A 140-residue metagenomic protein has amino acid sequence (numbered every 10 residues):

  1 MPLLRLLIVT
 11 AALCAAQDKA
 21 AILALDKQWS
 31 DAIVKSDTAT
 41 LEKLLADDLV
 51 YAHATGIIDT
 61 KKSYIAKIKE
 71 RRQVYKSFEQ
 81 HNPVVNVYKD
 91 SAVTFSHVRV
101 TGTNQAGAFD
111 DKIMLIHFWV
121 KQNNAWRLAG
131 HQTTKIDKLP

Functional and structural regions predicted by a protein language model:
M1-L6: Positively charged n-region of N-terminal signal peptides that target proteins for export
L7-A16: Hydrophobic h-region of N-terminal signal peptides that target proteins for export in Gram-negative bacteria
Q17-P140: A beta-strand edge to alpha-helix "cap/lid" segment located at domain peripheries
